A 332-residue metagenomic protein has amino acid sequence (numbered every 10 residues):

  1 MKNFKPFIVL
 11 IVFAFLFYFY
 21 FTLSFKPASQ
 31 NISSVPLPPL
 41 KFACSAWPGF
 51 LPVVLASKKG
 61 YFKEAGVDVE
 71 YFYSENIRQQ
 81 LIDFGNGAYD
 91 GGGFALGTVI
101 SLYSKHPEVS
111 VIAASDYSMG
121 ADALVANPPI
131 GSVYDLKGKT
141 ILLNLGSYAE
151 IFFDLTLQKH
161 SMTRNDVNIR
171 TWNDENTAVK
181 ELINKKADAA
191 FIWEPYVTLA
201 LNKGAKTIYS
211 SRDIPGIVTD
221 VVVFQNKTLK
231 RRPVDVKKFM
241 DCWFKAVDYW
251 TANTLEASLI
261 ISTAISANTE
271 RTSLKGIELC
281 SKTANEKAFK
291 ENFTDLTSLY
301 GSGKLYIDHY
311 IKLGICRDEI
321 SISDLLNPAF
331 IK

Functional and structural regions predicted by a protein language model:
M1-P6: Positively charged n-region of N-terminal signal peptides that target proteins for export
F7-F21: Hydrophobic membrane-insertion alpha-helices, especially the h-region of bacterial N-terminal signal peptides
Y20-W172, E181-N184, D188-E194, I208-S210 (+1 more regions): Short, glycine-/small- and polar/acidic-enriched structural segments that line small-molecule recognition paths
K58, K63, Q158, L201 (+3 more regions): Short polybasic/polar patches that bind polyanions
G97-T98, I169-R170, N176-A267: Pocket-lining segment of extracytoplasmic ligand-binding domains
G138, N202, N327: Phosphate-coordinating loops and pocket residues in cytosolic domains that bind phosphorylated ligands
K230-I315: Secondary-structure end/capping motifs
Y306, K312, R317-K332: Hinge/cleft segment of the Venus flytrap/periplasmic-binding protein
